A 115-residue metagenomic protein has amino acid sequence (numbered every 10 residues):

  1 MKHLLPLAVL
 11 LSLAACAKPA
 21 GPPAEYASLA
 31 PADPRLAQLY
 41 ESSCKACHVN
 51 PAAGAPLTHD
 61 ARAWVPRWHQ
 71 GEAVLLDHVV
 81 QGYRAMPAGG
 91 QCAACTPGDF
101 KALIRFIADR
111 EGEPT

Functional and structural regions predicted by a protein language model:
M1-L4: Positively charged n-region of N-terminal signal peptides that target proteins for export
C16-A20: Bacterial signal peptide processing site
A24-A32: Short Cys/His-rich Zn2+-coordinating modules
D33-E41, E113-P114: Short sequence/structural segments immediately N-terminal
Y40-N50, L103, I107: The canonical Cys-X-X-Cys-His
V49-D77: Gly/Gly-Pro-rich "capping" loops immediately C-terminal to redox-active cysteine motifs in periplasmic/lumenal
L57, H78-R110, T115: Axial heme c-ligation environment in periplasmic c-type cytochrome domains
